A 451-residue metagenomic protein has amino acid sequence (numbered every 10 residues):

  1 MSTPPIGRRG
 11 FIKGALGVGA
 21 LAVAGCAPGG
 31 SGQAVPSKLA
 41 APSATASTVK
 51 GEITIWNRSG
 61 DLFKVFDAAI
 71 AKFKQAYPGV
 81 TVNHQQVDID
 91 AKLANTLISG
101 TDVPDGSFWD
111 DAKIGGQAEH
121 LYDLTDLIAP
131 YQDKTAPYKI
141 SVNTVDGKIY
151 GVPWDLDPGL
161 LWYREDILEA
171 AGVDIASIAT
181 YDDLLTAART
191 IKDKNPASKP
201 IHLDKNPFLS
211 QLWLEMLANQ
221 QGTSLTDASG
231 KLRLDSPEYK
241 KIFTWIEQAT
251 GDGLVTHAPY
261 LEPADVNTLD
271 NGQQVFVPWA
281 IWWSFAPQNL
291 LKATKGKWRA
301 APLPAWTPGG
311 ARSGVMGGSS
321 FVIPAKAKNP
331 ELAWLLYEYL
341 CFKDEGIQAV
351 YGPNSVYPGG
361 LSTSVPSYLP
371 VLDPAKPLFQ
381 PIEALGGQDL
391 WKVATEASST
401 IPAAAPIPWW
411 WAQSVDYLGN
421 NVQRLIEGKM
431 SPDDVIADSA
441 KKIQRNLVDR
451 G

Functional and structural regions predicted by a protein language model:
S2-L21: N-terminal secretory signal peptides and thylakoid transit peptides that target proteins across membranes
S2-T3, E169, P377-Q380, L390-G451: Conserved C-terminal helix/tail region of periplasmic/extracytoplasmic solute-binding proteins
S37-P42, D110-L160, L185, R299-P302 (+1 more regions): Hinge/lid segment of periplasmic solute-binding proteins
T45, T125-P137, S177, P200-D204 (+4 more regions): Short, solvent-exposed loop/beta-turn-alpha elements that line the ligand-binding surface or hinge of extracytoplasmic
A71-P137, E169-G172, A179, V266-F276 (+1 more regions): Extracytoplasmic "Venus flytrap"/periplasmic binding protein-like
G116-H120, K139-A176, N206-A228, V315-I323 (+1 more regions): Periplasmic solute-binding protein
A187-R189, S229-P259, P302-L303: Glycine-centered hinge/linker elements that transmit conformational signals in sensory and ligand-binding systems
A286-T294, T307-D416: C-terminal lobe and pocket-closing loops of periplasmic/extracytoplasmic Venus-flytrap solute-binding proteins
